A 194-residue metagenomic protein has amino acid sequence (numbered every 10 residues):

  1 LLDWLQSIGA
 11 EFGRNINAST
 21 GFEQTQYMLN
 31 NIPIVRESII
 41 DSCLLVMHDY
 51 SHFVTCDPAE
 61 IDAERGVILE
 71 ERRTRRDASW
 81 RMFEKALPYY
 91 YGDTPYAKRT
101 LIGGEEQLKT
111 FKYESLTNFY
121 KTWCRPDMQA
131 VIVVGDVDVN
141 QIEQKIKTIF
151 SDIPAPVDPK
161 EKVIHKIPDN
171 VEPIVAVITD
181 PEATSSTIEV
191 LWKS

Functional and structural regions predicted by a protein language model:
L1-D3, M47, V190: Active/ligand-binding-proximal structured segments within catalytic/core domains that scaffold catalytic residues
L1-N30, D77, K98-I102: M16/MPP (pitrilysin/insulinase) zinc-metallopeptidase core fold and M16-derived inactive scaffolds
D3, T55-R73, D138, V157-V171: Acidic/histidine-enriched alpha-helical segments
Y27-N30, E37, L45, P88-Q129 (+3 more regions): Histidine-acidic residue clusters that define the catalytic metal-binding segment of zinc metallopeptidase domains
L29-E64: M16/insulysin-pitrilysin zinc metalloprotease superfamily fold
P58, R65-G66, S79, F83 (+1 more regions): Non-catalytic, conformational "gating/processing" segments within enzyme and secreted inhibitor domains
E143-P159: Glycine-centered hinge/linker elements that transmit conformational signals in sensory and ligand-binding systems
D158-S194: His/Glu-based metal-binding/catalytic segments typifying zinc-dependent metallopeptidases
